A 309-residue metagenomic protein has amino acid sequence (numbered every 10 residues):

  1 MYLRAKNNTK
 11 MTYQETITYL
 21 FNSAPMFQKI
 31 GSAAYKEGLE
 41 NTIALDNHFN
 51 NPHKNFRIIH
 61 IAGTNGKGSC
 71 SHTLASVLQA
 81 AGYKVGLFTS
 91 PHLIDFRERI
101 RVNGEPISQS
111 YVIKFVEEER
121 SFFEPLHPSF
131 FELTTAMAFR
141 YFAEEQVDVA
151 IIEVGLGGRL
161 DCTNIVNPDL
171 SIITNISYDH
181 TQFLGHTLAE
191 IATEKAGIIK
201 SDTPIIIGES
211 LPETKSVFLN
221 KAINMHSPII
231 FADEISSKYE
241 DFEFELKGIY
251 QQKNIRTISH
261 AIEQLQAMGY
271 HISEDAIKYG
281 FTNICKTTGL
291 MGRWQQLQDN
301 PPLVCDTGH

Functional and structural regions predicted by a protein language model:
Y2-G63, C70, S76, A80-A81: Short functional linear segments
I30-L39, A44-N55, A80-V166, L184 (+1 more regions): ATP-dependent carboxylate-amine ligase catalytic core
L74, A138, F218: Aromatic/hydrophobic pocket-lining residues that form π-stacking "cages" and hydrophobic walls in ligand
L74-Q79, F142, L265: Hydrophobic alpha-helical packing residues
V85, I205, P228-I230: Hydrophobic beta-strand scaffold residues
V149-V154, C162-I172, S177-H180, E190 (+1 more regions): Nucleotide phosphate-binding/pyrophosphate-handling subdomain across enzymes that bind or process nucleotide phosphates
G158-L160, N167-H226: Conserved catalytic-core segment of NTP-binding enzymes
